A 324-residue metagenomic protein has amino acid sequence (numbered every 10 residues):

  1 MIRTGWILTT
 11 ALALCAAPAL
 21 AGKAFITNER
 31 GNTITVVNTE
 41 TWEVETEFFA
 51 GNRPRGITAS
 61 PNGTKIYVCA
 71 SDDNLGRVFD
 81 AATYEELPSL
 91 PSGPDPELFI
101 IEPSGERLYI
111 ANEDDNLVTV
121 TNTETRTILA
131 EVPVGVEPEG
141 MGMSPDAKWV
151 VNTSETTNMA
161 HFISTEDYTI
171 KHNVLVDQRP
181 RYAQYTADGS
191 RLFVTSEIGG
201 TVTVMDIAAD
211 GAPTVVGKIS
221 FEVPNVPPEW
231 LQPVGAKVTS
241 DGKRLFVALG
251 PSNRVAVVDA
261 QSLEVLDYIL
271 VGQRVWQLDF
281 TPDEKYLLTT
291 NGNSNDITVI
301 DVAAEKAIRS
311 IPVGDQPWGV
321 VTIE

Functional and structural regions predicted by a protein language model:
R3-T4, T9-A11, P18-E324: Predominantly soluble domains enriched in secretory-pathway, periplasmic, or organellar proteins
